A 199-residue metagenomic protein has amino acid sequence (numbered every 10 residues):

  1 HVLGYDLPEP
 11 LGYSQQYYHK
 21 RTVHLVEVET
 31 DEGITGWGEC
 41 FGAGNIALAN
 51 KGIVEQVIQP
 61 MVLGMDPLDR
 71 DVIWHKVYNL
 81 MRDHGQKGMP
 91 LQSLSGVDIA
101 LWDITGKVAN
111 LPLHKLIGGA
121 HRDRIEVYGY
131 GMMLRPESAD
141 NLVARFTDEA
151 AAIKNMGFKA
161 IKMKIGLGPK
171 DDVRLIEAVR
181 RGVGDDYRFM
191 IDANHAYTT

Functional and structural regions predicted by a protein language model:
H1-W37, F41-G44: Structured beta-strand/loop patches that form or line metal/cofactor-binding pockets in enzymes
Y18, P67, G118-R122: Short capping/connector residues at structural and topological boundaries
T22-H24, I34, S93, D123 (+1 more regions): A generic secondary-structure signal marking the coil-to-beta-strand transition
V26, G33, I58, V97 (+4 more regions): Buried hydrophobic positions in well-ordered alpha/beta secondary-structure cores of metabolic enzymes
E29-V108: Metal- or metallocofactor-binding catalytic centers and their adjacent structured scaffolds across diverse enzyme
G118, D123-T199: Metal-dependent enolase-superfamily TIM-barrel catalytic cores that perform enediolate-based chemistry
